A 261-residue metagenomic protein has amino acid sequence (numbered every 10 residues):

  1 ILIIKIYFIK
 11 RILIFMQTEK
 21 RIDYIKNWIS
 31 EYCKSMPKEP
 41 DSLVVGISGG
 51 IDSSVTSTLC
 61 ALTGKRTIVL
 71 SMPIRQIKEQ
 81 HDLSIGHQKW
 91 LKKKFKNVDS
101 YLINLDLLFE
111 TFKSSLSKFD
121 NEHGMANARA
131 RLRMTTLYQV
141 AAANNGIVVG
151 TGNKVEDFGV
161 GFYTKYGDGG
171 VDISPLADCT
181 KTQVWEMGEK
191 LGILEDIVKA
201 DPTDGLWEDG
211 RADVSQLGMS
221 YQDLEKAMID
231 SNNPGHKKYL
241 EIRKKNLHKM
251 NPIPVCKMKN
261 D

Functional and structural regions predicted by a protein language model:
L2-I47, I51, V55-L59, G169 (+1 more regions): Peripheral terminal appendages
I12-F162: ATP-dependent adenylation/nucleotidyltransferase module used to activate substrates
Y32, L91-K94, M187-L191, A227-D230: Change "in soluble alpha/beta enzymes" to "in soluble alpha/beta proteins
D82-L83, S114-S117, E189, A212 (+1 more regions): Surface-exposed beta-strand edges and their flanking turn/coil or helix-capping segments
K94-L102, E122-A130, T151-T164, V198-R211 (+1 more regions): A short, terminal or domain-edge coil/loop segment
L108-L116, A128, I197, A227 (+2 more regions): Generic structural signal of hydrophobic/aromatic residues within well-ordered alpha-helices of folded domains
T135-T136, Q183, E225: Active-site phosphate/pyrophosphate-handling residues
I147-M219: Catalytic subdomain that performs nucleotidyl-dependent activation
